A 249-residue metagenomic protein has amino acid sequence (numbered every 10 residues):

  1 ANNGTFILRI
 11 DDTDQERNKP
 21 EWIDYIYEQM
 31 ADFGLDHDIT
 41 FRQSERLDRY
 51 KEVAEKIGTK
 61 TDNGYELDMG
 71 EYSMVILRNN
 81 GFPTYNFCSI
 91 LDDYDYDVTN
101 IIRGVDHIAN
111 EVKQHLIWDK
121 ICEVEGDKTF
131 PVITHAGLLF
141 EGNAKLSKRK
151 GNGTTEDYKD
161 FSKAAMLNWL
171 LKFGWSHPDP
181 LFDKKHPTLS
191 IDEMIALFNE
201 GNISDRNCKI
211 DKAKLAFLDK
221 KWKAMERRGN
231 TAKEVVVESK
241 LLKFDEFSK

Functional and structural regions predicted by a protein language model:
A1-T61, A109-I121: N-terminal Rossmann-like or analogous alpha/beta NTP/dinucleotide-binding catalytic cores that position adenine
N2-F6, Y27-D32, V53, F87-Y94 (+3 more regions): Short amphipathic alpha-helical segments, especially helix-boundary/capping motifs
I7, D38, G126-D127, P178: A local structural micro-motif
L8, E55-T155: Active-site cores that bind ATP or allylic diphosphates and position pyrophosphate for catalysis
D14, N18-K19, E45, D68 (+4 more regions): Poly-acidic low-complexity segments
R17, E45-D48, V105, D157-F161 (+1 more regions): Residue-level detector of secondary-structure boundary/capping sites
A109, I121-E125, V132-K249: Catalytic adenosine-cofactor/nucleotide-binding cores of aminoacyl-tRNA synthetases and other
